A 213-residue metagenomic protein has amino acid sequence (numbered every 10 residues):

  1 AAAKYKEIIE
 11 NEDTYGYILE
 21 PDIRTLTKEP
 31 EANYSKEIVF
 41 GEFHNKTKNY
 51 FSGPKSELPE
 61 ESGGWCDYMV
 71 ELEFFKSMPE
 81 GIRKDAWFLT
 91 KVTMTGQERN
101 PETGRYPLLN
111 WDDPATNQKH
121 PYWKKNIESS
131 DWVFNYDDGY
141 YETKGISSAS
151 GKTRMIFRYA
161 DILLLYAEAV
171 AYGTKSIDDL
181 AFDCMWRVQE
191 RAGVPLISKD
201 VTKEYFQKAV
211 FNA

Functional and structural regions predicted by a protein language model:
A1, Y172-K175: Short coil/turn linking the two alpha-helices of tandem helical-hairpin repeats
E7-L163, Y172: Elongated scaffold/linker segments in the mid-to-C-terminal portions of large proteins
M185-A213: Conserved catalytic neighborhood of penicillin-recognizing serine enzymes
